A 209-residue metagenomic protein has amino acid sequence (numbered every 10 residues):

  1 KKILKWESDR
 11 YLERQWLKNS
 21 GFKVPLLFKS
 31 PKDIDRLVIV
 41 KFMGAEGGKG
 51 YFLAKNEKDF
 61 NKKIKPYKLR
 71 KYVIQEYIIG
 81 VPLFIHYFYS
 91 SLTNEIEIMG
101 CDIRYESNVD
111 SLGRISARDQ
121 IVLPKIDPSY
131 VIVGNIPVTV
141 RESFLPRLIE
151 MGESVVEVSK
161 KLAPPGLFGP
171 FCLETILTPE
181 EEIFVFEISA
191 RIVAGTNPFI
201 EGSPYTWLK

Functional and structural regions predicted by a protein language model:
K1-D35: Conserved N-proximal alpha/beta basic substrate-recognition cap immediately N-terminal to, or forming the N-lobe
K23-P25, Y51-F84, M99, V109-L112 (+1 more regions): Conserved ATP-binding module of the ATP-grasp superfamily
D35-R36, R70, V81-L83, F168-F171: Short beta-strand or tight-loop elements that sit immediately N-terminal to catalytic metal-binding acidic residues
L37-A54: Conserved anion/nucleotide-ligand pocket segment
F84-Y87, E174: Short beta-strand scaffold segments in enzyme catalytic cores
Y87-V158, S189-K209: ATP-dependent carboxylate/phosphate-activation module, predominantly the ATP-grasp catalytic core and closely related
E142, V156-N197: Conserved metal-phosphate-binding beta-hairpin within the catalytic cores of diverse ATP-dependent phosphoryl-transfer
